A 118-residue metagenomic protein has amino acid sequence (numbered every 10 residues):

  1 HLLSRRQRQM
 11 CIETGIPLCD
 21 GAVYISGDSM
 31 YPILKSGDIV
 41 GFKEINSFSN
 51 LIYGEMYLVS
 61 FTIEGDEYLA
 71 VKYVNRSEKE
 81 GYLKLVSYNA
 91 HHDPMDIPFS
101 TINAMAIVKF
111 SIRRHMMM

Functional and structural regions predicted by a protein language model:
H1-C11: Single conserved hydrophobic/aromatic residue that forms the stacking wall/gate of nucleotide- or nucleobase-binding
E13-M118: Acidic/glycine-rich C-terminal interaction modules and beta/coil loop segments that lie outside canonical DNA-binding
